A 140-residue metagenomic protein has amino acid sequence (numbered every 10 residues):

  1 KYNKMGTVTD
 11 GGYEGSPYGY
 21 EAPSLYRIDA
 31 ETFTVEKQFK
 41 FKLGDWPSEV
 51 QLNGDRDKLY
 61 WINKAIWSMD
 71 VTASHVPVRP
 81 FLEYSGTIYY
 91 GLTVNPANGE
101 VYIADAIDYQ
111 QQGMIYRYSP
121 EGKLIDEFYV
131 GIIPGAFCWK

Functional and structural regions predicted by a protein language model:
K1, G44-G54, G86-V94, Y129-K140: Repeated scaffold domains used in trafficking and secretory/extracellular systems, primarily beta-propellers
Y2-K4, D55-D57, A97-G99: Short coil/turn segments that connect the beta-strands within blades of beta-propeller domains
T7-V8, Y60-I62, I103: Residue position within the beta-strands of beta-propeller blades
Y13-P23, W61, D108-Q112: Short, solvent-exposed loop/turn segments at conserved positions within beta-propeller repeat blades
E21-A30, I115-P120: Beta-propeller blade signature
A30, V71-A73, A106, P120: Inter-blade boundary loops/turns of WD-repeat beta-propellers
T34-K42, H75-Y84, G122-F128: A short beta-strand motif characteristic of beta-propeller blades
A73-A106: C-terminal hydrophobic structural anchor segments that stabilize assembly/packing rather than catalytic chemistry
